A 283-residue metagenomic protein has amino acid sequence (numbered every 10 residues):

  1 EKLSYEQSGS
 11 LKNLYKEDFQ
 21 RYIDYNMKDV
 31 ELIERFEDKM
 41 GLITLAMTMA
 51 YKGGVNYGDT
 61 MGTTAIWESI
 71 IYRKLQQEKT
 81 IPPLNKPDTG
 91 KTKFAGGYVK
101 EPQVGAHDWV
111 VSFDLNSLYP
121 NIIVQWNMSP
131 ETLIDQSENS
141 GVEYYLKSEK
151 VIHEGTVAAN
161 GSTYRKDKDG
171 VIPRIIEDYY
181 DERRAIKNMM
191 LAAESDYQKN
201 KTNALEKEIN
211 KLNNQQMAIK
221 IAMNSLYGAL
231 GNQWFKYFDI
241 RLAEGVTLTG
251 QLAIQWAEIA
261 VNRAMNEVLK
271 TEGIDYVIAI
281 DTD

Functional and structural regions predicted by a protein language model:
E1-E17: A short, charged helix-loop
K2-S4, A46, L84, T132: A generic structural-conservation signal
Y5-Q7, M49, D135: Proline- and acidic/polar-enriched loop/turn elements at helix boundaries
Q7-G9, P82-P83, F94-A95, G161-S162 (+1 more regions): Short secondary-structure boundary micro-motifs
G9, E17-Q20, G170, R174: Generic alpha-helical secondary structure signal
N13-N127, L205-W256, M265, A279: Common nucleic-acid-contacting/processivity interface regions adjacent to the catalytic cores of nucleic-acid enzymes
L115-L118, Q125-S129, Q136-T282: Conserved catalytic core of nucleic-acid polymerases
